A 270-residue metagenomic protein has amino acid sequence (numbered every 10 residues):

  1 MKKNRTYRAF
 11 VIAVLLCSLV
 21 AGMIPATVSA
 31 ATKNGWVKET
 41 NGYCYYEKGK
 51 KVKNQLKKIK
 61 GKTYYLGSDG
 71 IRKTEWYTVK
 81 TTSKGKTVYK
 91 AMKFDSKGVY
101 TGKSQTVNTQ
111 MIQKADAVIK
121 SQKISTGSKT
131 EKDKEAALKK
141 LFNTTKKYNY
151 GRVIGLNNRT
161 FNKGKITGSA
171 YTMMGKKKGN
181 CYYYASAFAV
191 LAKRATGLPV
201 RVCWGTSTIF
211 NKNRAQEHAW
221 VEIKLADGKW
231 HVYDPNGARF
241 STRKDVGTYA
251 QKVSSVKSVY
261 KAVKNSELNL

Functional and structural regions predicted by a protein language model:
K2-Q113, C203-E222, G237-A238: Extracellular adhesion/carbohydrate-binding repeat motifs centered on closely spaced tryptophans
L66, K86, V107, T126-K134 (+2 more regions): Extracytoplasmic/periplasmic, Sec-exported soluble proteins
K80-K90, S125, K129, I154-G168 (+4 more regions): Intrinsically disordered, low-complexity coil segments
Q110-M174: Secondary-structure boundary elements
N143-T144, N149-R152, G175, R214-E217 (+1 more regions): Repeated polar recognition positions within modular binding domains
Y183-S255: Hydrophobic/aromatic-rich core segments of domains that either
V256-L270: Short, low-complexity, Pro/Ser/Thr/Gly-rich segments in the mature regions of secreted, periplasmic
